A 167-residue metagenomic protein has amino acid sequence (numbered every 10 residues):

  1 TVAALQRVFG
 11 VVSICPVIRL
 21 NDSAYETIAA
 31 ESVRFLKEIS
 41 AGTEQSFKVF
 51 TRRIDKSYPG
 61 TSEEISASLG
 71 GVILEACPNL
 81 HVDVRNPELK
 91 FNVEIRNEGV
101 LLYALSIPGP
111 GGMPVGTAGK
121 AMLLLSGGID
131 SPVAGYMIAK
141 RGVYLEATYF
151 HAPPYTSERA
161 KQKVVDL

Functional and structural regions predicted by a protein language model:
T1-M122, G135-L167: RNA-binding accessory domains that recognize and position tRNA/RNA substrates
L125-S126: Phosphate/diphosphate-binding glycine-rich loops and adjacent basic-rich segments that engage nucleotide
I129-S131: Hydrophobic/small residue at the entry helix of a nucleotide-binding pocket
